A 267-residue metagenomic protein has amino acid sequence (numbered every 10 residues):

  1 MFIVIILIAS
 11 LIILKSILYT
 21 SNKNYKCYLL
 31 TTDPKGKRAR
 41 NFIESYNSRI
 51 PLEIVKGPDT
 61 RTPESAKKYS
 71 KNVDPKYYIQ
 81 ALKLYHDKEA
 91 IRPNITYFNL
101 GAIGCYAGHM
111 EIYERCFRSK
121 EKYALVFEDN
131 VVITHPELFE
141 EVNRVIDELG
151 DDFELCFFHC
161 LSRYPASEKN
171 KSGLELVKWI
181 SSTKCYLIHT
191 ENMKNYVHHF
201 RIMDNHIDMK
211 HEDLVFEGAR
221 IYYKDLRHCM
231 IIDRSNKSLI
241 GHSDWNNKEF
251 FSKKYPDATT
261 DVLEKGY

Functional and structural regions predicted by a protein language model:
M1-I6: Feature marks short, highly hydrophobic, charge-poor N-terminal signal-anchor/signal peptide-like helices that anchor
A9-F127, V131-Y267: An acidic/histidine-cluster motif and surrounding catalytic segment that typifies divalent-metal-assisted enzyme active
